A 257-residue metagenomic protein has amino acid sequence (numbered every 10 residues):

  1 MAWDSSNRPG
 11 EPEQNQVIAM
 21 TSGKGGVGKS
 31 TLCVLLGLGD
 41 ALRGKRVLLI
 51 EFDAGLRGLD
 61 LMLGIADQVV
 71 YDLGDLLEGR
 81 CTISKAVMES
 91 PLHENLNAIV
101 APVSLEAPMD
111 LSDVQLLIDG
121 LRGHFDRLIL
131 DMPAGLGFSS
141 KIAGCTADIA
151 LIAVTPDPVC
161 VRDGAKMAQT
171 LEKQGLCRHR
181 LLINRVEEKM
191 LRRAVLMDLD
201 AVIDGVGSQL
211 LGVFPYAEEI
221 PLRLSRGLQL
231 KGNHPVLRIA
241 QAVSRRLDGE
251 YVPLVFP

Functional and structural regions predicted by a protein language model:
M1-V17, K173, R246, E250-P257: Acidic-aromatic/histidine active-site loop/patch
Q16-T82: Walker A/P-loop NTP-binding active-site region of P-loop NTPases, recognizing the glycine-rich GxxxxGKT/S
G23, T155-P156, L181-R193, V213-I220: G-domain G4 guanine-recognition motif of GTPases
F52-G123, I220-Q229: P-loop/Walker-type NTP enzyme "switch/lid" segment
G137-P158: Inter-motif core of Ras-like GTPase G domains
R162-L176: Conserved C-terminal guanine-recognition region of P-loop GTPase G domains, centered on the G4
D200-Q229: Beta-strand-loop-alpha "switch" segments that mediate conformational coupling across diverse proteins
L224-A240: C-terminal boundary of histidine-terminating zinc-finger modules
